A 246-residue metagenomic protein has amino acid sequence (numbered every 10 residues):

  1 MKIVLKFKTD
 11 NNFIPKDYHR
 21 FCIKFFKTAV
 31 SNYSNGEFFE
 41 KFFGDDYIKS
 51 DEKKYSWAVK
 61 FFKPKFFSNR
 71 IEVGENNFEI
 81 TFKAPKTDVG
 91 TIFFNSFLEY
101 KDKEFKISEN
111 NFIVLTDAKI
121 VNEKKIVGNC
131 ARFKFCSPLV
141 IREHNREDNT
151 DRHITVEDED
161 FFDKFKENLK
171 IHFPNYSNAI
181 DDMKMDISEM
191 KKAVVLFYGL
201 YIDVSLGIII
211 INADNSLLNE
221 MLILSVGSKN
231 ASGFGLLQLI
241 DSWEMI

Functional and structural regions predicted by a protein language model:
M1-I246: RNA-interacting cores
